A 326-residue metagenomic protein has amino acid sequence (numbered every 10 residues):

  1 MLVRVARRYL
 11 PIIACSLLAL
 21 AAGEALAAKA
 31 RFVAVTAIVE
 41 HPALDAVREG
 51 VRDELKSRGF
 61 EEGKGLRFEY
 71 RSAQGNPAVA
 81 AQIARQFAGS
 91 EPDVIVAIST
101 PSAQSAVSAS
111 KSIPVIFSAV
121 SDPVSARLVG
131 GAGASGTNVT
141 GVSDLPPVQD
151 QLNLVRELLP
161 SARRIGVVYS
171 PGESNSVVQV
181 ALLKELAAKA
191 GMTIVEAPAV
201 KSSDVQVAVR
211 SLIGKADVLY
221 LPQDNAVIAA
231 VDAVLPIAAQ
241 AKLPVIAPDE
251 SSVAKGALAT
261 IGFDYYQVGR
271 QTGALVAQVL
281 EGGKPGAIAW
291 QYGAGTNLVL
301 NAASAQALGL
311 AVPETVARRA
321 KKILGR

Functional and structural regions predicted by a protein language model:
L2-C15, A21-R326: Short hydrophobic alpha-helices and adjacent helix-cap/hinge residues
